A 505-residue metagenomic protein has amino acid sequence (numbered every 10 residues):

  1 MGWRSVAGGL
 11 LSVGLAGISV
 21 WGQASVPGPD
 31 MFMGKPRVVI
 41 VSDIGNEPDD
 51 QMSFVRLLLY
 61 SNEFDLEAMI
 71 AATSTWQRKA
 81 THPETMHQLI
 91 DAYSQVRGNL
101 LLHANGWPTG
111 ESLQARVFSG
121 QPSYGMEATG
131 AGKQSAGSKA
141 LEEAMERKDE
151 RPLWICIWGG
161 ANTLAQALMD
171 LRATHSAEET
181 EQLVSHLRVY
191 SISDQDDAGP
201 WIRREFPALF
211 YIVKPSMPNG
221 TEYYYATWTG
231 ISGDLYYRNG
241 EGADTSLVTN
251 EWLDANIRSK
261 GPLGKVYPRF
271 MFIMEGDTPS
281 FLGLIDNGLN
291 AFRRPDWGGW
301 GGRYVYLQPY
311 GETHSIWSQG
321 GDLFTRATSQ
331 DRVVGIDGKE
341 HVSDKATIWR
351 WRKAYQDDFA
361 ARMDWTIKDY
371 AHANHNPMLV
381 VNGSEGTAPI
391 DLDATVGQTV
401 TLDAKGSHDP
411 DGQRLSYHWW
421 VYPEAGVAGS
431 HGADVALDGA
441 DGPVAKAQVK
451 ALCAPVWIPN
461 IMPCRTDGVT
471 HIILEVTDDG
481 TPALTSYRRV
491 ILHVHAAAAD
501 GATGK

Functional and structural regions predicted by a protein language model:
A7-S19: Bacterial N-terminal signal peptides
Q23-T401, S407-A433, L452, M462-C464: N-terminal acidic, glycine/proline-rich low-complexity segments
G406, G442-R465: Signal that preferentially marks extracellular ectodomain short beta-strand elements of beta-sandwich modules
A436-D441: Short beta-strand segments within Ig-like beta-sandwich modules, predominantly Fibronectin type-III
T466-I472: Exposed beta-strand face motif in extracellular beta-rich ectodomains
V476-A483: Short, solvent-exposed loop/turn segments at the edges of extracellular beta-sandwich modules
A483-V490: Extracellular and select intracellular beta-sandwich modules with Ser/Thr-enriched, small-residue motifs on
H493-G501: Extracellular interdomain linker/stem segments of modular secreted and single-pass surface proteins
